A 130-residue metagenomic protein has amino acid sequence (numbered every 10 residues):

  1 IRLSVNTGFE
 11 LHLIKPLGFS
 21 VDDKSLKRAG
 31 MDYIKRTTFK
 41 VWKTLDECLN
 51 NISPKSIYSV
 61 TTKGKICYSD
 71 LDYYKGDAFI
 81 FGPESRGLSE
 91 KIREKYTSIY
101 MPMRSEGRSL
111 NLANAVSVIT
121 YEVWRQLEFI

Functional and structural regions predicted by a protein language model:
I1-I130: Post-transcriptional modification and biogenesis factors for structured RNAs of the translation apparatus
